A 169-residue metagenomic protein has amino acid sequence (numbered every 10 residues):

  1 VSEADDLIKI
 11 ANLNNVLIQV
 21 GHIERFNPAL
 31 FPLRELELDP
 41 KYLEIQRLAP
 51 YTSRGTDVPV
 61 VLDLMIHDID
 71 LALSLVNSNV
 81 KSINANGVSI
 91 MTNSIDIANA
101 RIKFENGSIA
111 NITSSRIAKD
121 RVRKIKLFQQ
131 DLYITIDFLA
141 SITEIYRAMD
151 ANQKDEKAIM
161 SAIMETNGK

Functional and structural regions predicted by a protein language model:
V1, V20, D68, D137: Conserved acidic functional residues
S2-G55: A contiguous active-site-proximal alpha/beta segment in oxidoreductase catalytic domains
A4, L30-P32, G55-V58, I95-I97 (+4 more regions): Short aromatic-enriched loop/helix-cap "lid" or pocket-rim segments at secondary-structure transitions that line
D5, I66-H67, R121: Residue-level marker for well-ordered alpha-helical positions
G21-P28, Y51-V80, D96: Mid-domain beta-loop-alpha active-site segment that forms a flexible, acidic cofactor/metal-binding surface
H22-E24, D39, Q46-A49, S89 (+4 more regions): Short, flexible active-site-adjacent loop segments at beta-strand->alpha-helix junctions, enriched in small/polar
I23, D131-K169: C-terminal glycine/acidic-rich active-site capping loop/insertion
D70-I142: Contiguous beta-strand/loop segments that form the cofactor/metal-binding neighborhood of enzyme cores
